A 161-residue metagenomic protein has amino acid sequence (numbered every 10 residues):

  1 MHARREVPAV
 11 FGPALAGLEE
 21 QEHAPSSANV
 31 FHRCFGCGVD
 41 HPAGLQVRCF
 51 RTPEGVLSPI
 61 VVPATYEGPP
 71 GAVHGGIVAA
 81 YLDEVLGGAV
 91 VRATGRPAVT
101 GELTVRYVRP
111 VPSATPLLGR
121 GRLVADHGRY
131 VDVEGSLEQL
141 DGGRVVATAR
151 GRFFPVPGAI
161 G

Functional and structural regions predicted by a protein language model:
M1, V85-L118: Hydrophobic beta-strand-centered segment that forms part of the acyl-chain substrate-binding groove
M1-P25, V111-S113, L123-G161: HotDog/MaoC-like acyl-thioester-processing domains
M1-T65: Non-catalytic linker/capping segments at the edges of enzyme domains
L45, V99-G101, L117, V131 (+1 more regions): Hydrophobic core residues within well-ordered beta-strands of beta-rich domains
F50, G55, V73-A98: Active-site helix/loop of acyl-thioester processing domains in fatty-acid/polyketide metabolism, spanning hotdog-fold
P59-V61, T104-R106, R120-R122, S136 (+1 more regions): Residue-level recognition of well-ordered beta-strand positions that form the cores of beta-sheet-rich folds across
T65-E67, G87: A broad detector of the eukaryotic-type serine/threonine protein kinase catalytic domain
